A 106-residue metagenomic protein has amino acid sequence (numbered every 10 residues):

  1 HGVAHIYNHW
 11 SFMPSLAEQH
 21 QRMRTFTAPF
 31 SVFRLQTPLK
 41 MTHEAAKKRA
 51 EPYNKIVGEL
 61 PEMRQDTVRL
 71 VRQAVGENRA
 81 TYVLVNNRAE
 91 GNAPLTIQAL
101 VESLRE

Functional and structural regions predicted by a protein language model:
H1-E106: Residues lining hydrophobic/aromatic ligand-binding pockets adjacent to catalytic sites
